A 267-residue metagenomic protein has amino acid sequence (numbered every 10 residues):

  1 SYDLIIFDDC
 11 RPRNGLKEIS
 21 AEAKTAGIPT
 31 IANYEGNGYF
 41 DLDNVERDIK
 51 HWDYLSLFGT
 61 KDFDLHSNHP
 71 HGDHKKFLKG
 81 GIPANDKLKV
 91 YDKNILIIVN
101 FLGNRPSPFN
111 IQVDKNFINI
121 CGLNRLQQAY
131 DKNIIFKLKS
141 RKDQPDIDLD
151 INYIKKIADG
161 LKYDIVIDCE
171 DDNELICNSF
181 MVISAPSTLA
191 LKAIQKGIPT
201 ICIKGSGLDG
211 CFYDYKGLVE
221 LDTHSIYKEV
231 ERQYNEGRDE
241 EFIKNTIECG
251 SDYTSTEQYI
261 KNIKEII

Functional and structural regions predicted by a protein language model:
S1-P83: Active-site and donor-binding regions of nucleotide-sugar-utilizing enzymes
N14-L16, D41, D62-H66, K87 (+3 more regions): Short, charged/polar "capping" segments at the starts of alpha-helices and the immediately preceding loops
K24-T25, Q128, I194: Anion (oxyanion) recognition and catalysis
I28, M181, G197-I201: Structural loop-to-beta junction motif characteristic of Rossmann-like glycosyltransferase folds
W52, H74, T188-Y253: Catalytic binding pocket for nucleotide-activated donors in carbohydrate/polymer assembly enzymes
D62, R141-K196: Donor nucleotide-activated moiety binding/catalytic core segment of transferases that use nucleotide-activated donors
A84-I154: Conserved catalytic-core segment of nucleotide-activated headgroup transferases in glycan assembly
C249-I267: C-terminal alpha-helical cap of glycosyltransferases
